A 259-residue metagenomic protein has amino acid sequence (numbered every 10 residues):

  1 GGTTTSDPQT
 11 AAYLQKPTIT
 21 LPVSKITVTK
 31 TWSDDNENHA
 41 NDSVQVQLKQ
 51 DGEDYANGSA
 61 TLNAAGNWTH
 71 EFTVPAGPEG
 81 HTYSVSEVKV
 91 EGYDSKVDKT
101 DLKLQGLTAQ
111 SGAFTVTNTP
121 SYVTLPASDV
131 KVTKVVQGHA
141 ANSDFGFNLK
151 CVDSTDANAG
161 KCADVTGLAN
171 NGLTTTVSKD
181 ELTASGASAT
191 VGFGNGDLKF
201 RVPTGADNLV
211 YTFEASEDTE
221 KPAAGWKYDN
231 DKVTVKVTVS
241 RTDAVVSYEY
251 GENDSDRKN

Functional and structural regions predicted by a protein language model:
G1-N259: Solvent-exposed loop/turn and edge beta-strand elements of beta-rich ligand-binding domains
